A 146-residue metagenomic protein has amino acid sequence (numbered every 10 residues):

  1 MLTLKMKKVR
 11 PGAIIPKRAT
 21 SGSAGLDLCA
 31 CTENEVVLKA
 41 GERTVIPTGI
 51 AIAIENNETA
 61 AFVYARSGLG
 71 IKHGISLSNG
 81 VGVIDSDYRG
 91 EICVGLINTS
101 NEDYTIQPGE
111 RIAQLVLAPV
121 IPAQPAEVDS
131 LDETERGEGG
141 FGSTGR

Functional and structural regions predicted by a protein language model:
M1-R146: DUTPase catalytic domain/fold
